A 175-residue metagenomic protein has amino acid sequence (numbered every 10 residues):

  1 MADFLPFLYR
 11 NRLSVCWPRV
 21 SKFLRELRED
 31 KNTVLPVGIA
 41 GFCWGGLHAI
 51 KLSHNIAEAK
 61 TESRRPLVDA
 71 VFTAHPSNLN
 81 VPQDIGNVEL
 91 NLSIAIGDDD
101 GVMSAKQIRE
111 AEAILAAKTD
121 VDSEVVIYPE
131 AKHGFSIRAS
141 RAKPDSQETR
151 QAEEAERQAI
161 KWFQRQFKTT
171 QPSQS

Functional and structural regions predicted by a protein language model:
M1-S175: N-terminal cap/leader regions of alpha/beta-hydrolase-fold enzymes, predominantly small-molecule hydrolases
